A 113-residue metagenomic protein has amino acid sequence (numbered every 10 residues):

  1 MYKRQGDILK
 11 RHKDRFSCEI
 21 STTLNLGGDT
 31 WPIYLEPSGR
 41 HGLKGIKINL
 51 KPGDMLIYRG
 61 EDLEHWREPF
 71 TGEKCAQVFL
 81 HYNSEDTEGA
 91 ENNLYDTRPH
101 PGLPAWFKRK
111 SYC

Functional and structural regions predicted by a protein language model:
M1-Y2: Short, small-residue-biased leader/transition segments that mark boundaries at the very start of proteins
Q5-D62, W66, K74-V78, N83-P99: Catalytic core of non-heme Fe(II) oxygenases with the double-stranded beta-helix
N93-C113: Acidic/histidine-enriched, glycine/proline-rich intrinsically disordered or flexible terminal extensions
